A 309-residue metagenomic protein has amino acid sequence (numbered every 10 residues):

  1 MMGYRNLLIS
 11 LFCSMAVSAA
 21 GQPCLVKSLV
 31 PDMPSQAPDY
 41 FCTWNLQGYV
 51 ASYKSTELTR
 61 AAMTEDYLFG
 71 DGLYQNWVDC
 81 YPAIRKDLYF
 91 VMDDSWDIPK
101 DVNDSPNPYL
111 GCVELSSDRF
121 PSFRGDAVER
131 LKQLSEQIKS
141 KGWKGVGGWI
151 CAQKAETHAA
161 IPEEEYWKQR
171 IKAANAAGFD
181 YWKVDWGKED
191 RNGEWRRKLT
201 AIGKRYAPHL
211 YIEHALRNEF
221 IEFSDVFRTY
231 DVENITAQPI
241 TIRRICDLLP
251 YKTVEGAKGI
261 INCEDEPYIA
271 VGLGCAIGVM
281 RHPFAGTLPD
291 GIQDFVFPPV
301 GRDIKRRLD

Functional and structural regions predicted by a protein language model:
Y4-M15: Sec-dependent N-terminal signal peptides
L7, Q36, F69, E129 (+4 more regions): Generic recognition of stable, solvent-exposed alpha-helical segments in well-folded globular domains
C13-C24: Bacterial Sec-dependent signal peptides at the C-terminal "C-region" and cleavage site
Q22, M33-C42, Y49-L58, R191-D309: Active-site-proximal substrate-binding groove within the catalytic cores of carbohydrate-active enzymes
K27-V30: Short, surface-exposed beta-strand/loop micro-motifs that present aromatic residues
F41, L46-G193: Aromatic-lined carbohydrate-binding/catalytic grooves of carbohydrate-active enzymes
